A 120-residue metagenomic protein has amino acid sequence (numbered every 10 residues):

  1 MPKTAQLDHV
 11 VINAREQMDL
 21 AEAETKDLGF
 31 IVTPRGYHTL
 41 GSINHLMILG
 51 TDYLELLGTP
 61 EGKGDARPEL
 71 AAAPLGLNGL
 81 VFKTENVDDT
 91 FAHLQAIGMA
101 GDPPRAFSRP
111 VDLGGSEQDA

Functional and structural regions predicted by a protein language model:
M1-G50: An N-terminus-focused feature that recognizes amino-terminal "leader" regions
A5-E16, H45-L46, G50, A66-Q95: Vicinal oxygen chelate
D8, D19, D27, D52 (+5 more regions): Acidic-enriched, low-complexity/disordered segments with a strong bias for Aspartate over Glutamate
A23-D27, P60, A92-G98: Short amphipathic alpha-helices in soluble, non-transmembrane regions that often serve as interface/regulatory elements
I31-L70, Q118-A120: Conserved short beta-strand elements that form part of the metal-binding/catalytic scaffold of enzyme active sites
R35, L75, L113-G114: Feature targets compositionally biased, intrinsically disordered low-complexity regions with long contiguous runs
G36, L56-P60, A72-A73, L80-K83 (+1 more regions): Glycine-rich loops and low-complexity Gly/Arg-rich segments that provide flexible linkers or classic glycine-based
L46, E55, F91-A120: Vicinal oxygen chelate
